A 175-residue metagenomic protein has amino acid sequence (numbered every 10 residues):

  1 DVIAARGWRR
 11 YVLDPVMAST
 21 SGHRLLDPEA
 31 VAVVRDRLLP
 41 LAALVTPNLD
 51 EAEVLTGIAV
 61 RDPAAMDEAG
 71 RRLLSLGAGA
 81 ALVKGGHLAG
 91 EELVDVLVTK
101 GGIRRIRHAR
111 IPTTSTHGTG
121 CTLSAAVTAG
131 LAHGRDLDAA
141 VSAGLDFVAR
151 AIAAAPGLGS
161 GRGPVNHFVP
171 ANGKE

Functional and structural regions predicted by a protein language model:
D1-P40, P47: Glycine/small-residue-rich loop that forms an oxyanion/phosphate-binding "nest" at active or ligand-binding sites
D1-R10, V94-L97, G102-I103, L137-A139: Nucleotide and nucleotide-moiety/phosphate-recognizing core
P28-I103: Conserved phosphate/ATP/ADP-binding segment of small-molecule kinases
E53-V54, T114-L137: Short, small-residue alpha-helix embedded
A59-M66, A132-S142: Short, charged, surface-exposed loops that flank catalytic or proteolytic processing sites
I103-H117: Short pre-catalytic strand/loop immediately N-terminal to key active-site residues, enriched for Gly-Thr
D138-E175: Charged C-terminal helix
